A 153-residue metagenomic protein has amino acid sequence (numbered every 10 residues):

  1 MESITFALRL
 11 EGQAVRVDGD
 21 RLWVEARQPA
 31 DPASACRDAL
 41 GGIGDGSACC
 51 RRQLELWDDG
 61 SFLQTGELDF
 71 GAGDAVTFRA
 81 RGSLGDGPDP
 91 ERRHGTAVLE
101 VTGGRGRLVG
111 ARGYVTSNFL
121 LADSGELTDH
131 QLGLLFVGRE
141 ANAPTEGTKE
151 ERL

Functional and structural regions predicted by a protein language model:
M1-L153: Beta-strand-enriched cores of mature, soluble protein domains
